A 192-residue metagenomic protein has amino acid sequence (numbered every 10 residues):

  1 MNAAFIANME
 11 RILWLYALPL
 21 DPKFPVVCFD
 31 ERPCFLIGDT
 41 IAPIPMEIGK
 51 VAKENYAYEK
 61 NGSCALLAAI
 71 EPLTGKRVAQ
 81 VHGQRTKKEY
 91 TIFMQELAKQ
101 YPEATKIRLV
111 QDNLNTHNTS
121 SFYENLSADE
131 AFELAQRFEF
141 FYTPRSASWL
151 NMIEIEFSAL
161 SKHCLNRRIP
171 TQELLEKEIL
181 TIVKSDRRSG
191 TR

Functional and structural regions predicted by a protein language model:
M1-E59: Charge-mixed, compositionally biased segments that are often intrinsically disordered regulatory tracts
K23-F24, A104-K106: Short coil/turn segments at beta-strand junctions that form active-site/ligand-binding loops
C28-D30, A69, G75, M94 (+5 more regions): Mobile genetic element proteins and their domesticated derivatives, centered on retroelements and DNA transposons
E47-T105: Electropositive, glycine- and tryptophan-enriched low-complexity nucleic-acid-binding patches
K53-Y58, E130-M152, R168-T171: RNase H-like polynucleotidyl transferase catalytic core
T105-N118: Acidic/histidine-rich, metal-coordinating catalytic segments
S120-A131: Short, aromatic/basic amphipathic alpha-helical patches
S146, E154-R192: C-terminal anion-handling pockets and recognition modules
